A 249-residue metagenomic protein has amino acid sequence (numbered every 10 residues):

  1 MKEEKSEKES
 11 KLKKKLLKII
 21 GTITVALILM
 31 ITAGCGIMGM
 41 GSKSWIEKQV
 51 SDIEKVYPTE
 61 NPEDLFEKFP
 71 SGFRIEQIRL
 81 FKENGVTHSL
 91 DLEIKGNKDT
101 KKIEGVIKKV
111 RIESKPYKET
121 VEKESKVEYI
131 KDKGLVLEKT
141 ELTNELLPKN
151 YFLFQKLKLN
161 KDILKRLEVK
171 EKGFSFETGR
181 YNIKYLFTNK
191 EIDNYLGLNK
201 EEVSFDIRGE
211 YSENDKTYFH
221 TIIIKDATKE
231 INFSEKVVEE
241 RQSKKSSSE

Functional and structural regions predicted by a protein language model:
K2-E4, L12-M40: Sec-dependent N-terminal signal peptides of Gram-positive bacterial secreted proteins and lipoproteins
M30-K82: N-terminal leader/targeting segments and the immediate start of mature chains
E76-K82, K109-V110, K184-I192: Generic short beta-strand segments
L80-G85, Y117-K118, K190-K200, E230-N232: Flexible, membrane-facing loop/turn or short amphipathic-helix motifs that contact lipid bilayers or gate lipid-binding
E93-P148: An acidic-aromatic
K126-E177: Flexible, processing/modification-adjacent segments and terminal tails in exported/periplasmic/extracellular proteins
L159-Y211: Extended beta-strand-rich segments in extracellular/periplasmic secretory proteins, especially within noncatalytic
E201-E249: Acidic, serine/threonine-rich low-complexity disordered tracts
